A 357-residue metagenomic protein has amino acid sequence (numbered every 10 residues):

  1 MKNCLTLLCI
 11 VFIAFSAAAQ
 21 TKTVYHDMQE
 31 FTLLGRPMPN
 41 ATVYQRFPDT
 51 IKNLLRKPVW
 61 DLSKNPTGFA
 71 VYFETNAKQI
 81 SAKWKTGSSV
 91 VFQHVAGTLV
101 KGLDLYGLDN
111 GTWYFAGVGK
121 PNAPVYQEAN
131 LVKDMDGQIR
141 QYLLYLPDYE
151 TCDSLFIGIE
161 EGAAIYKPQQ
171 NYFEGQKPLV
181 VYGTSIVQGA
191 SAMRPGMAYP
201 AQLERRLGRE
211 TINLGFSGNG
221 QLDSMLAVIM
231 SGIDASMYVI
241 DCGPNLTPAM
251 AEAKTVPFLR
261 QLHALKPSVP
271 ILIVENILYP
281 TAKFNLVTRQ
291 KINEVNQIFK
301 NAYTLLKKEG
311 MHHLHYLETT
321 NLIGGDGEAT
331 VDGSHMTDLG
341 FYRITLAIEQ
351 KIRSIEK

Functional and structural regions predicted by a protein language model:
C4, C9, A14-P178, R353-K357: N-terminal secretory targeting modules
F92-H94, G189-M197, R289-N293: Glycine- and acidic-residue-enriched helix-capping/strand-helix junction motifs
Q176-P200: Catalytic nucleophile-elbow at a beta strand-turn-alpha helix junction centered on a G-D-S/GDSL motif, marking
P200-N213, T304: Short helix-loop-beta junction
L203, G220-V256, Q261-L265, N276-A282: Oxyanion-hole/transition-state-stabilizing segment in secreted/luminal serine hydrolases and related acyltransferases
K266-I271: A short helix->loop->beta-strand "cap" motif at the edges of active sites that frequently abuts
Y279-L317: Substrate-gating cap/lid alpha-helix
V331-K357: Histidine-centered active-site loop/cap adjacent to the catalytic His in serine esterases/O-acetyl transfer systems
